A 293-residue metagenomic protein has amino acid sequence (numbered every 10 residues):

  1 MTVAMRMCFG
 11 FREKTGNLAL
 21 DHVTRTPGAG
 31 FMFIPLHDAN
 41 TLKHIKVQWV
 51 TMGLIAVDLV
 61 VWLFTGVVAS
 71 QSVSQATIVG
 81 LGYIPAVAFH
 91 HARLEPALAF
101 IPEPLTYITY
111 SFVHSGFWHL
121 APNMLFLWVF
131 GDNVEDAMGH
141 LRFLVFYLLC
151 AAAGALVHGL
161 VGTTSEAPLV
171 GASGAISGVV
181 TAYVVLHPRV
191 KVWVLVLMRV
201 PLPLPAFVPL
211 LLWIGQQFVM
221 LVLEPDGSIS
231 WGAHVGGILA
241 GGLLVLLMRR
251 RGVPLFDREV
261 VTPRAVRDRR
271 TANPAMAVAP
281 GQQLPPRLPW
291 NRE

Functional and structural regions predicted by a protein language model:
M1-F9: Extreme N-terminal basic, low-complexity initiation segments that serve as generic localization/processing leaders
C8-G10, N17, T24-R292: A detector for small-residue-rich transmembrane helices and their helix-helix packing motifs
